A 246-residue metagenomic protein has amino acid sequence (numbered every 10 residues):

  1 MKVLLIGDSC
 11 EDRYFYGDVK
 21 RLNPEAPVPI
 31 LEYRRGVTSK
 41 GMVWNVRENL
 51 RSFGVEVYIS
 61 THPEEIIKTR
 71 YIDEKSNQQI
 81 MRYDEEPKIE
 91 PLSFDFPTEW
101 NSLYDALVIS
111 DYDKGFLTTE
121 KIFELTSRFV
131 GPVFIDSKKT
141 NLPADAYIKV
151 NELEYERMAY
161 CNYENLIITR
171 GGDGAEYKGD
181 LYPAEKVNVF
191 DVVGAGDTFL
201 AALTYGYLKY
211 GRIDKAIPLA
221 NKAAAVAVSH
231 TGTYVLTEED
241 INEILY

Functional and structural regions predicted by a protein language model:
K2-V3, E11-I109, Y234-Y246: Conserved N-terminal subdomain of the carbohydrate kinase-like
V3-L5, V133, I148, L166: Residue-level marker for buried hydrophobic side chains located in beta-strands that build the well-ordered beta-sheet
G7, T61, S137, R170: Short beta-strand/turn micro-motifs composed of small residues that flank or help shape donor/cofactor-binding pockets
D8-S9, Y112, T198: Active-site metal-binding loops of divalent metal-dependent hydrolases
K20-L22, A26, Y71-I89, Y104-A159 (+1 more regions): Conserved beta-alpha-beta core of the PfkB/ribokinase-like small-molecule kinase fold
R35-M42, L92, D113-L117, Y147 (+3 more regions): Catalytic cores of large soluble enzymes that bind and process phosphate-bearing ligands
P87, L103, E120-F134, T140-L142 (+1 more regions): Conserved phosphate-binding/catalytic region of the ribokinase-like
